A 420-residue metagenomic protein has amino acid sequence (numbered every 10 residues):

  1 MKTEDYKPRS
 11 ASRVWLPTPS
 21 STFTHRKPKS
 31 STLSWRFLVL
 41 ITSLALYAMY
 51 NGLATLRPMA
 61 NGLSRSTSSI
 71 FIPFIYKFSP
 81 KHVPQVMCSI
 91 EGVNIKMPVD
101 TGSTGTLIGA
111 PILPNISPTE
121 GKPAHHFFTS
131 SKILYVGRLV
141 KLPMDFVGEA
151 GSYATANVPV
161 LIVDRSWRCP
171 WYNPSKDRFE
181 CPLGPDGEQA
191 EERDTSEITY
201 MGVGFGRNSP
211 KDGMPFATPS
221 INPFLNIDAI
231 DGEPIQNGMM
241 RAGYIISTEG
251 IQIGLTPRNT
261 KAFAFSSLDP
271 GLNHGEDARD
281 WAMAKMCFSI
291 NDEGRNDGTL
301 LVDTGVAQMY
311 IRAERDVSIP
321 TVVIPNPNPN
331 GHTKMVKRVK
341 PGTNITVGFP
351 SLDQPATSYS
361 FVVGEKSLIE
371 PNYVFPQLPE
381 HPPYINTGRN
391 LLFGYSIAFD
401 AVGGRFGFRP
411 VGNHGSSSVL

Functional and structural regions predicted by a protein language model:
M1-S30: Short, low-complexity, Lys/Arg-enriched N-terminal segments of secretory-pathway carbohydrate enzymes
R36-N51: Hydrophobic membrane-insertion alpha-helices, especially the h-region of bacterial N-terminal signal peptides
L53-S64: Ser/Thr/Pro/Gly-rich low-complexity linker/stalk segments immediately outside membranes or between
M59, T67-H82, C88-A262, S318-T346 (+1 more regions): Non-catalytic N-lobe/flap surface of aspartyl protease domains
V99-G102, V163, V203-F205, L301-V306 (+2 more regions): Active-site-proximal beta-strand/loop segments in catalytic clefts of secreted hydrolases
V163-K176, G271-D280, E365-E380: Short, surface-exposed linear segments at secondary-structure transitions and domain or protein termini
I253, P257-P350: Flexible, glycine-rich surface segments
P350-L420: Aspartic protease catalytic domain
